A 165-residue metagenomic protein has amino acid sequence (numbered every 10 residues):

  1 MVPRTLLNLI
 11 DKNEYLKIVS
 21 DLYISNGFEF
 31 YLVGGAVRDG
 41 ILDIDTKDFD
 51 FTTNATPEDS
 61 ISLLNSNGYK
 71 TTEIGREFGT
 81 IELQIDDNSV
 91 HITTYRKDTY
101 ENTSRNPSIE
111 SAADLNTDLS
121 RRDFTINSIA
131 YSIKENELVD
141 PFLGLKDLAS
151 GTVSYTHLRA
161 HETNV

Functional and structural regions predicted by a protein language model:
M1-E162: Catalytic cores of the polymerase beta-like nucleotidyltransferase superfamily and closely associated nucleotide
